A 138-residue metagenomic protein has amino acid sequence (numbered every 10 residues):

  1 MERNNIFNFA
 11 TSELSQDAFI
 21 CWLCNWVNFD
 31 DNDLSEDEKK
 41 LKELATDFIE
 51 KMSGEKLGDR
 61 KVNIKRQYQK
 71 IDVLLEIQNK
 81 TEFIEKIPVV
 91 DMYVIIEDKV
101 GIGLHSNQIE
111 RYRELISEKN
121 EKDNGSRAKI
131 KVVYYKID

Functional and structural regions predicted by a protein language model:
M1-D138: Charged, terminal alpha-helix-loop-beta segments that serve as non-catalytic nucleic-acid engagement and/or assembly
